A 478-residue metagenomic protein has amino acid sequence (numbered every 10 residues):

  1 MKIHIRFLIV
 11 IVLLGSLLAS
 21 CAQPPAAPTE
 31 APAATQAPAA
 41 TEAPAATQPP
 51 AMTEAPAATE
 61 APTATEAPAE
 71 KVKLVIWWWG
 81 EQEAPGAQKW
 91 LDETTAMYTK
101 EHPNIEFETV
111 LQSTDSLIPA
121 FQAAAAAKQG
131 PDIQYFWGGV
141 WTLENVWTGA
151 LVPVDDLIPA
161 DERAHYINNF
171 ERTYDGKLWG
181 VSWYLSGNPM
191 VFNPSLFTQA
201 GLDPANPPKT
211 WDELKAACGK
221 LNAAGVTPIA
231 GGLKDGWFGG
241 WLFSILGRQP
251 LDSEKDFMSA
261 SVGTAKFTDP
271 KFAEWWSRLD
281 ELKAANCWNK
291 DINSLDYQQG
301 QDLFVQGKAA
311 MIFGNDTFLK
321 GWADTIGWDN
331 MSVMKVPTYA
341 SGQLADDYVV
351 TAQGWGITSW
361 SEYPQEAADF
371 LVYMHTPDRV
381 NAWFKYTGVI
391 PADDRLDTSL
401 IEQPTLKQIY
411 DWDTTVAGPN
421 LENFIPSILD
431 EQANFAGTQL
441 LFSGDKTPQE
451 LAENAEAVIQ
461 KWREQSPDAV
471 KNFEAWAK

Functional and structural regions predicted by a protein language model:
C21-L143, T148, D203-P204, G342 (+4 more regions): Conserved N-terminal structural module of periplasmic/extracytoplasmic solute-binding proteins
P62, W179-W183, N188, E213-T264 (+1 more regions): Extracytoplasmic/periplasmic solute-binding protein
A67, W137-P189, K215, L242-S244 (+4 more regions): Hinge/lid segment of periplasmic solute-binding proteins
K100-E101, T198-A200, A285, D324-V389 (+1 more regions): Extracytoplasmic/periplasmic substrate-recognition and gating elements
P131-D132, D161-F197, T227-P228, Q343-D347 (+1 more regions): A structural signal for short loop-to-beta-strand junctions that line the ligand-binding cleft of periplasmic/secreted
V152-N169, P207, P250-E274, D324-I326 (+3 more regions): Short, solvent-exposed loop/beta-turn-alpha elements that line the ligand-binding surface or hinge of extracytoplasmic
A164, E171, M334-K335, F384-L440 (+1 more regions): Long, aromatic- and glycine/proline-rich binding clefts that accommodate carbohydrate-like moieties
A217-K220, A260-N293, V336: Glycine-centered hinge/linker elements that transmit conformational signals in sensory and ligand-binding systems
